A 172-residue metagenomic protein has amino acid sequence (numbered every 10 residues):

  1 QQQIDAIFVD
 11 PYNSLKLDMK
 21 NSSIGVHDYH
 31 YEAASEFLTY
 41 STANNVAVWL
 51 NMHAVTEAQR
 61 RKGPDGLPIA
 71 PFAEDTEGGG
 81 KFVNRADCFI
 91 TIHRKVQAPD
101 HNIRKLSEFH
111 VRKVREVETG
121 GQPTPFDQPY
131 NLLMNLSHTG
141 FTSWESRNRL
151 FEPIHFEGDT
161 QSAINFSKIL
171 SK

Functional and structural regions predicted by a protein language model:
Q1-I7, N21, T39-N44, E57-K172: C-terminal regions of RecA-like/P-loop NTPase motor modules
I4-Y40: Helical hairpin unit composed of two closely spaced alpha helices linked by a short loop
F8-V9, V46-H53: Structural recognition of the conserved hydrophobic beta-strand(s) that form the central parallel beta-sheet of P-loop
Y12, A54, R94: Flexible loop residues that form catalytic and substrate-binding hotspots at small-molecule/glycan-binding clefts
S14-K16, T56-Q59: Short, active-site-adjacent cap segments at secondary-structure transitions
